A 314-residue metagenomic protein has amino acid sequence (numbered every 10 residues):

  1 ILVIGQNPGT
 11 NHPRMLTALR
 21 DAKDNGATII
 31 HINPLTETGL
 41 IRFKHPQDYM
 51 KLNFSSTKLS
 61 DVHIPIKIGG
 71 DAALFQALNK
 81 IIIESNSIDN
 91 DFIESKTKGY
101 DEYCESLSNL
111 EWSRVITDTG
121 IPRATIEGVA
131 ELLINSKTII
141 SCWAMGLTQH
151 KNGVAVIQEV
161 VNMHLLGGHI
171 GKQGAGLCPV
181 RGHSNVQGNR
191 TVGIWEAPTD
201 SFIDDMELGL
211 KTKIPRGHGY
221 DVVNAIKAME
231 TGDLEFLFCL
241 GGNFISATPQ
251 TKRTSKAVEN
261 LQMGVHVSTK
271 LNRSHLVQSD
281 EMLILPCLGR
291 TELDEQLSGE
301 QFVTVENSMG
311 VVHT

Functional and structural regions predicted by a protein language model:
I1-S184, E207-T314: Cofactor-pocket helix-loop regions in the catalytic cores of large enzyme subunits
N185, V192-A197: Surface-exposed loop and adjacent secondary-structure segments within mature catalytic domains
I203-D204: Acidic, glycine-rich segments within the central catalytic cores of soluble metabolic enzymes that bind/position
